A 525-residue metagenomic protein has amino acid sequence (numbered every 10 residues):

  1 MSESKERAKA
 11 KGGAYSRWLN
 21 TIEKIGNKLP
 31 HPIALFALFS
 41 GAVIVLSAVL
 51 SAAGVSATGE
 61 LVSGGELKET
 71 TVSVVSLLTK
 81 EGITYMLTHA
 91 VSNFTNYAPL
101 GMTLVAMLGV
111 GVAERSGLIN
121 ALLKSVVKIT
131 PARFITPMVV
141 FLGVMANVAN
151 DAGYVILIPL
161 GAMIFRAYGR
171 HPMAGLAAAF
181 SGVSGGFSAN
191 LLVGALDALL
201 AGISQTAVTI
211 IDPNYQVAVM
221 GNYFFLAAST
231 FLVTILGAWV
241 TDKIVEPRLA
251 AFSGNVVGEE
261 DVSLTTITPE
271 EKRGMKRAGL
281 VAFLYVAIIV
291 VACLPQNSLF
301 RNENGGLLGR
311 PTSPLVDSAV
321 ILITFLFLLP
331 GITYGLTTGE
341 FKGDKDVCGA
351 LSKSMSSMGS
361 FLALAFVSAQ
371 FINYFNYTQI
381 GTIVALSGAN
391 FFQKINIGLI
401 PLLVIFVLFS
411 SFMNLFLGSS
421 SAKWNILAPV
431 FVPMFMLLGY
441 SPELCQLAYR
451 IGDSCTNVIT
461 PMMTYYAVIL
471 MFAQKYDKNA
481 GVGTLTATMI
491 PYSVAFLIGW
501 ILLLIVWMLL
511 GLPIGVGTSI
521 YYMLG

Functional and structural regions predicted by a protein language model:
M1-K28, A57-L78, E246-G274, I520-G525: Intrinsically disordered, low-complexity non-transmembrane regions of multi-pass membrane transporters
Y15, L118-L122, I235-L264, V291-N304 (+1 more regions): Juxtamembrane interface elements at the cytosolic ends of transmembrane helices in multi-pass membrane proteins
R17, S56-Y97, I210-A218, Q296-L315 (+1 more regions): Interfacial loop/helix-cap signal at membrane boundaries in integral membrane proteins
E23, I158, A162-F252, T268-K276 (+4 more regions): Membrane-core helix-loop-helix motifs of multi-pass transport proteins
L29-G41, V45, G65-N120, T312-T382: Core transmembrane alpha-helical segments of multi-pass membrane transporters/permeases
F36-S51, T103-G111, L142-V144, G182-G186 (+6 more regions): Hydrophobic core segments of alpha-helical transmembrane domains in multi-pass membrane transport and ion-translocation
K80-G82, F94-L100, V127-M138, P172-A174 (+4 more regions): Membrane-interfacial loop-to-helix junctions in multi-pass transporters
T103-V105, P131-L160, A167, L362-F371 (+4 more regions): Hydrophobic alpha-helical transmembrane segments of multi-pass integral membrane proteins, predominantly secondary
